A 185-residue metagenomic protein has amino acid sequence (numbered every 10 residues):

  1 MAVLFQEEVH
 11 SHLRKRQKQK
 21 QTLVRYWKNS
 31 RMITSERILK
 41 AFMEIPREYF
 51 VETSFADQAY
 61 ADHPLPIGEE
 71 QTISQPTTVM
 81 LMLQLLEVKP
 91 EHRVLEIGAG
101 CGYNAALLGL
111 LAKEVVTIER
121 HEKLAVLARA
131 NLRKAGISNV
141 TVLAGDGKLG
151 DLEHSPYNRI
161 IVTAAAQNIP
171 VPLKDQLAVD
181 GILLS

Functional and structural regions predicted by a protein language model:
A2-L95, Y103-A106, L111, L124-L127 (+2 more regions): Class I SAM-dependent transferase core
E87-S185: Conserved nucleotide-cofactor-binding alpha/beta core module
